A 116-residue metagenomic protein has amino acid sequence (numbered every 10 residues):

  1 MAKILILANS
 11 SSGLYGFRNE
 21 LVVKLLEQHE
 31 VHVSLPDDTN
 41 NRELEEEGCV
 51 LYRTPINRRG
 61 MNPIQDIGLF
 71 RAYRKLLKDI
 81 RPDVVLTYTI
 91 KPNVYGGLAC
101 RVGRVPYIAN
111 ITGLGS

Functional and structural regions predicted by a protein language model:
A2-L5, C100-S116: Active-site proximal beta-strand in glycosyltransferases
K3, E30, R81-V84, P106: Structural signature of beta-strand start/N-cap positions in the alpha/beta core of ABC transporter nucleotide-binding
I6-Q65: N-terminal strand-loop element at the rim of the active site of nucleotide-sugar-dependent glycosyltransferases
L14-F17, I64-R71, P106-I108, G115-S116: Nucleotide-sugar donor phosphate/pyrophosphate-binding loop at the beta->alpha transition of glycosyltransferases
L35, L86-T87: Short beta-strand scaffold positions
R58-V84, V94, L98, V102: An amphipathic, basic-hydrophobic alpha-helix
T87-N93, I111: Short His-centered aromatic/hydrophobic patch
